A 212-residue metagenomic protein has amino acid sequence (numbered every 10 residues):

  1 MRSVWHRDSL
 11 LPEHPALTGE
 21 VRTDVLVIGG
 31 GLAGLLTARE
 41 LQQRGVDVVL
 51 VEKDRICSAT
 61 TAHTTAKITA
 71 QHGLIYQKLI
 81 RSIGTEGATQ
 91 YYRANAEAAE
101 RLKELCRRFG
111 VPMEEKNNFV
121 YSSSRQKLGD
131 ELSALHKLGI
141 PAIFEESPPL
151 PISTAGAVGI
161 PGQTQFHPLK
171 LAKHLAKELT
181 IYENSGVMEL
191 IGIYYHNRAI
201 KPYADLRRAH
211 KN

Functional and structural regions predicted by a protein language model:
M1-V25: Extreme N-terminal leader/targeting segments of oxidoreductases
E20-L50: N-terminal Rossmann-like FAD-binding beta1-loop-alpha1 element of flavoenzymes
Q43-H63: Glycine-rich FAD pyrophosphate-binding loop
D47, P112, P141, T180-I181: Residue-level detector of anion-binding/catalytic polar loops
A66-A70, P161: Short, hinge-like loop/turn segments at secondary-structure boundaries
Q71-S147: Dinucleotide-binding Rossmann-like beta1-alpha1 core, especially the glycine-rich loop that anchors the ADP
G110-V120, E145-H174: Helix-loop-beta segment of a Rossmann-like dinucleotide-binding subdomain
G129-L138, A157-K211: Helical element adjacent to the flavin cofactor pocket in flavoenzyme catalytic cores
